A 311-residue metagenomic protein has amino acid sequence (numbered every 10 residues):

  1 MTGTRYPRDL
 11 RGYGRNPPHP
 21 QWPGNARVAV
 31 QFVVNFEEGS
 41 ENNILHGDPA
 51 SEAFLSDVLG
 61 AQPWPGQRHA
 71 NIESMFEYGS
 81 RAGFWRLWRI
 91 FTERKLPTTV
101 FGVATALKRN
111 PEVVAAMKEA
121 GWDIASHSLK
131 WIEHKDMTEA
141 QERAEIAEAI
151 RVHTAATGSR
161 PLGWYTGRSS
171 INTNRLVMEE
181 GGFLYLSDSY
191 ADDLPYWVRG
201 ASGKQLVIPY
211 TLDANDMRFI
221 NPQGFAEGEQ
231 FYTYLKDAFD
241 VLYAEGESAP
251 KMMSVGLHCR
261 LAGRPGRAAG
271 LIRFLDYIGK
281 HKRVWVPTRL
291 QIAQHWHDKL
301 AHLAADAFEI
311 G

Functional and structural regions predicted by a protein language model:
T2-L206, Y232-V255, L261-G311: Catalytic alpha-helical scaffold of carbohydrate-active enzymes acting on polysaccharides/glycoconjugates
K135-D136, R218-P222: Short acidic, glycine/proline-rich loop/turn micro-motifs
G200-F219: A structural motif
F225: Active-site/ligand-binding surface loops and adjacent short beta/alpha elements that line catalytic pockets across
G228-E229: Extended ligand-binding regions for polar small-molecule ligands
